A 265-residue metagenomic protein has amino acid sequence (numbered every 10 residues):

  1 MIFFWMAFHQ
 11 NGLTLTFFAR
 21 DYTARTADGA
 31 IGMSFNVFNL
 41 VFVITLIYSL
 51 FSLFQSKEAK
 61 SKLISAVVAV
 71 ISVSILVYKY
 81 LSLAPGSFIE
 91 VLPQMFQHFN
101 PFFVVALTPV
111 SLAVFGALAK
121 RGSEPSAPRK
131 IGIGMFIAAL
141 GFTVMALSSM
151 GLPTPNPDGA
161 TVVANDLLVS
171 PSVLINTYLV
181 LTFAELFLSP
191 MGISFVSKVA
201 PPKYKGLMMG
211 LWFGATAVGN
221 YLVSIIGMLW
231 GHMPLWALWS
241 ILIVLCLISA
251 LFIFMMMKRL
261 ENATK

Functional and structural regions predicted by a protein language model:
M1-A7, N11, M95-S197, P201-M257: Membrane-embedded alpha-helical bundles of multi-pass transporters/translocases, especially carrier/permease families
M1-I31, V37-T45, S61-I64, S72-F96: Extracytoplasmic gate region of multi-pass secondary transporters
L46-S56, I75-K79, A250-M255: Alpha-helical transmembrane segments
Y48, A84, S170-P171: Active-site-adjacent bridging/hinge elements
F54-L63, R121-P125: Membrane-interface helix-boundary motifs at transmembrane edges
A66-I71, M209-F213: Central hydrophobic cores of alpha-helical transmembrane segments in multi-pass integral membrane proteins
A69-L76, F136-A139: Small-residue-rich segments of transmembrane alpha-helices in multi-pass membrane proteins, especially helix faces
L260-K265: Short, charged juxtamembrane terminal tails flanking transmembrane helices
